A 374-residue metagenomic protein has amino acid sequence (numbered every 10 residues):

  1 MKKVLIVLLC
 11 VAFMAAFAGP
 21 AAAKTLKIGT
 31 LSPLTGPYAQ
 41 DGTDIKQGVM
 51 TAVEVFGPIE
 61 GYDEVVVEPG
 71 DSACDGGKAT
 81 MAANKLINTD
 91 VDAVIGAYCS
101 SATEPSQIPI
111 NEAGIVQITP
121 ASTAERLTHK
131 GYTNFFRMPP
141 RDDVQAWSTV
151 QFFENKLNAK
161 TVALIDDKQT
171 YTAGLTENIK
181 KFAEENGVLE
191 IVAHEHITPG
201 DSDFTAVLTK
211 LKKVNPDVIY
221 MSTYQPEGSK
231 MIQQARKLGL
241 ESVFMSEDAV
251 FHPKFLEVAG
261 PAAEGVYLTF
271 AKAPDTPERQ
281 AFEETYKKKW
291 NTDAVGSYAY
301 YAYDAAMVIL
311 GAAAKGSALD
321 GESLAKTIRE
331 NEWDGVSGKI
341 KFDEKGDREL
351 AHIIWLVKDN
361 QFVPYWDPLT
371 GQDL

Functional and structural regions predicted by a protein language model:
V4-F13, A22-L374: Extracytosolic ligand-binding ectodomains
